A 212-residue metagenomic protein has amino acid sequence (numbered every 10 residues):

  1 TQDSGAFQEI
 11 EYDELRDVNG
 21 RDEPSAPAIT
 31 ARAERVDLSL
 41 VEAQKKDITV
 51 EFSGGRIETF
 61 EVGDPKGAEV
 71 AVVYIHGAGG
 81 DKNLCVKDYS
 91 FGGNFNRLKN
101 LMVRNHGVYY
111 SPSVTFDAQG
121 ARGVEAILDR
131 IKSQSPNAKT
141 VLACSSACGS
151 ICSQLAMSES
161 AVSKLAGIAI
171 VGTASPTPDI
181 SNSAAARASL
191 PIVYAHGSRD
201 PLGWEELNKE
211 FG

Functional and structural regions predicted by a protein language model:
S4, E9-G67: N-terminal cap/lid segment of alpha/beta-hydrolase-fold proteins
F52-L101: Short, surface-exposed "cap/lid" segments of acyl-processing enzymes
A71, V103-S113: A fold-wide structural signal in alpha/beta-hydrolase
C85-Y89, Y110-A118, N137-K139, G197-P201: Second-shell loop/turn segments in exported
N94-L98, V114-N137, L142: Alpha/beta-hydrolase active-site loop
V141-S153: Gly/Ala-rich beta-loop-alpha elbow adjacent to hydrolase catalytic centers
L155-A166: Conserved hydrolase catalytic core segment
A166-G212: The feature captures the conserved acid-bearing segment of alpha/beta-hydrolase catalytic domains
